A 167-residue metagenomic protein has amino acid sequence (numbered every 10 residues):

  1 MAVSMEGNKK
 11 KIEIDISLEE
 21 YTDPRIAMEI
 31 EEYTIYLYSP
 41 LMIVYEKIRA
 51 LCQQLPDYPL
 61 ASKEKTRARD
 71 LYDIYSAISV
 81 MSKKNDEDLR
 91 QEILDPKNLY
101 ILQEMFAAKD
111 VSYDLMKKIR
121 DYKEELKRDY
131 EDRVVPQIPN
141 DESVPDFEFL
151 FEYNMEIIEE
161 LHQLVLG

Functional and structural regions predicted by a protein language model:
M1-G167: Structured mid-to-C-terminal alpha-helical surface segments
